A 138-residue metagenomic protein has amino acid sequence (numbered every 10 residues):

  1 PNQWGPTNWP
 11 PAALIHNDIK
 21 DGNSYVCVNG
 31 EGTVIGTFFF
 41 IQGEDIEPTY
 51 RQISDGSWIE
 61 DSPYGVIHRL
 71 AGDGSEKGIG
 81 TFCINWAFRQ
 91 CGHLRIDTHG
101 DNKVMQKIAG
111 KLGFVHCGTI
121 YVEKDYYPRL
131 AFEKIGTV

Functional and structural regions predicted by a protein language model:
P1-L14: Conserved GNAT-fold acetyl-CoA-binding loop/helix
D21-F40: Conserved beta-hairpin
G36, G118-Y121: A structural microfeature
F39-S75: Conserved acyl-donor/pantetheine-binding loop and adjacent beta-alpha core of acyl/acetyltransferases and related
V66, R89-D101: Conserved GNAT acetyl-CoA-binding A-motif
G72-R89, Q106-K111: Conserved acetyl-CoA-binding loop-helix of GNAT-fold acetyltransferases
T81, D101-G118, Y127: Conserved active-site alpha-helix within GNAT-family acetyltransferase domains
V122-V138: C-terminal "cap" of GNAT-fold acetyltransferases
